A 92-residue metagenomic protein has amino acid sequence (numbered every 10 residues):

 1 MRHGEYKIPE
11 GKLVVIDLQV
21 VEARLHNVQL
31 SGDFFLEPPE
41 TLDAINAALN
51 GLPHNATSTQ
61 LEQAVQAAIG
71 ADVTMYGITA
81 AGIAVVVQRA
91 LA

Functional and structural regions predicted by a protein language model:
M1-R24: Structured beta-strand/loop patches that form or line metal/cofactor-binding pockets in enzymes
R2, L30-S31, D72: A general marker of short, structured functional hotspots
G4, R24, L52-A56, V73 (+1 more regions): Conserved, well-structured ligand/cofactor-binding cores
R24-L25, Q66: Alpha-helical interaction segments
L25-L61: A hydrophobic, small-residue-rich beta->alpha segment in the mid-to-C-terminal subdomain of diverse proteins
Q66-A92: C-terminal structural segments of small proteins and small subunits
